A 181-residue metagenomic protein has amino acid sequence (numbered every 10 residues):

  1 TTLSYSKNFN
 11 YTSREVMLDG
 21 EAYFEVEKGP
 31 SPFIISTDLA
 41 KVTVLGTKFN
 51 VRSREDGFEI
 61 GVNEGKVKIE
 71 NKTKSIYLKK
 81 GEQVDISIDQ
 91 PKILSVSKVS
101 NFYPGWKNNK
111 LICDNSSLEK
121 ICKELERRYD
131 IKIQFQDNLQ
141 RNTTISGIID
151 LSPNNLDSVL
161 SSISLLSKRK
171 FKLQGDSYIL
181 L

Functional and structural regions predicted by a protein language model:
T1-L181: A residue-level detector for the "anchor" residue at the start of short, highly conserved motifs
